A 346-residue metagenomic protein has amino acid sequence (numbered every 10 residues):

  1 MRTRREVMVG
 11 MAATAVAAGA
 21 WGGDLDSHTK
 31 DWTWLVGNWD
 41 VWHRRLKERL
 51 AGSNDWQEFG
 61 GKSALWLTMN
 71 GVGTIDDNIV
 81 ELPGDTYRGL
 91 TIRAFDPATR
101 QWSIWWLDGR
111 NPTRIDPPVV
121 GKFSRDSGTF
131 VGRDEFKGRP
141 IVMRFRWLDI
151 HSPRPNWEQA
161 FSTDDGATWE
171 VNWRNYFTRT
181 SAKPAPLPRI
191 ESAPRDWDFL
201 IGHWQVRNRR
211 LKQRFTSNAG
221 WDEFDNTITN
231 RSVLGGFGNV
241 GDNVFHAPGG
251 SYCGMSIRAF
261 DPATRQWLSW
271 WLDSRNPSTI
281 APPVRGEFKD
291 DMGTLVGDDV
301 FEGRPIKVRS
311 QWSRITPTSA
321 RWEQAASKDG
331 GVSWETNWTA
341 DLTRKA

Functional and structural regions predicted by a protein language model:
M1-T14: N-terminal secretory signal peptides and thylakoid transit peptides that target proteins across membranes
W21-A346: Hydrophobic small-molecule pocket/channel-lining residues, especially in calycin-type beta-barrels
